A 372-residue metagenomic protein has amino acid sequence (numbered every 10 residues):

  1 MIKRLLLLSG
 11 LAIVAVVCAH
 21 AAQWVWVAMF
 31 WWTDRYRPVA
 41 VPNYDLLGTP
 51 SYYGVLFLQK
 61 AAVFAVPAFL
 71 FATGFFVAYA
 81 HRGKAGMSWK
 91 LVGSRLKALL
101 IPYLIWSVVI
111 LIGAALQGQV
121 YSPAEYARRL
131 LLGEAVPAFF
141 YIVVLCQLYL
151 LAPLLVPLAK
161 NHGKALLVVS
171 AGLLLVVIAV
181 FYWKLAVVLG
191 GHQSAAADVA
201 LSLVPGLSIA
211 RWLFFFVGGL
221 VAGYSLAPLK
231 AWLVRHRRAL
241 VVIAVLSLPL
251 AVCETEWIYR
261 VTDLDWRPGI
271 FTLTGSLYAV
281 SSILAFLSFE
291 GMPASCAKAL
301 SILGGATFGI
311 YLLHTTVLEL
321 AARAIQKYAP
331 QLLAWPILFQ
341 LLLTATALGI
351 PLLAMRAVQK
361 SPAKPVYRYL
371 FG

Functional and structural regions predicted by a protein language model:
M1-G372: Alpha-helical transmembrane segments and their immediate juxtamembrane cytosolic regions
